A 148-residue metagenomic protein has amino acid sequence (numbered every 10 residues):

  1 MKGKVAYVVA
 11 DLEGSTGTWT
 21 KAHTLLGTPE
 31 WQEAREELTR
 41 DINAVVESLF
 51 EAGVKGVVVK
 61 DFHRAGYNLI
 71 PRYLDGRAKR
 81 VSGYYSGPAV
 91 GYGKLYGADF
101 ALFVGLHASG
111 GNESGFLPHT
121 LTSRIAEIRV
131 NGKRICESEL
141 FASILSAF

Functional and structural regions predicted by a protein language model:
K2-A6: Extreme N-terminal starter segment of soluble prokaryotic enzymes
V9-A10, K60-D61, A101-L106: Short beta-strand segments
E13-W19: Short acidic, Gly/Ser-rich segments with clustered Asp/Glu that frequently serve as metal-coordination loops in enzyme
A22-V46: Short catalytic helix/loop segments, enriched in acidic residues and glycine and frequently bearing histidine
F50-A52, V57: Hard-cation-handling environments
R64, N68-R77: Glycine-rich loop at the start of a catalytic domain that most often binds anionic cofactors/ligands
L74-K94: A glycine-rich helix N-cap at a beta->alpha junction
V90-A147: Internal, conserved structured core segments that host functional sites
